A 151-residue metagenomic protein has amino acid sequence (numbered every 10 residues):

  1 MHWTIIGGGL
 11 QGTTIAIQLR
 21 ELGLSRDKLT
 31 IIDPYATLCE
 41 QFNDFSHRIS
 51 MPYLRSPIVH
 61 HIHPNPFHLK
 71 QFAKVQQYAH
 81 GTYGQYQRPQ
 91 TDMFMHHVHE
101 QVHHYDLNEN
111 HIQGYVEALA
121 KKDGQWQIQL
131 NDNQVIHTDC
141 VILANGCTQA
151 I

Functional and structural regions predicted by a protein language model:
M1-T30: N-terminal Rossmann-like FAD-binding beta1-loop-alpha1 element of flavoenzymes
I5-I6, V116, V135-A150: Short hydrophobic core segments
Q11, T37, T148: Conserved Rossmann-like nucleotide-cofactor binding loop
L19-E21, D44-H47, I151: Short, glycine/charged-enriched secondary-structure capping and boundary segments
I32-M95: Glycine-rich active-site loop/strand segments that organize a redox cofactor
D92-H111, N145-Q149: Helical element adjacent to the flavin cofactor pocket in flavoenzyme catalytic cores
I112-W126: A conserved short coil-to-beta-strand element within the FAD-binding core of flavoproteins
N131-N133: Glycine-centered tight beta-turn/hairpin loop motif at sheet-sheet or coil-to-beta transitions
